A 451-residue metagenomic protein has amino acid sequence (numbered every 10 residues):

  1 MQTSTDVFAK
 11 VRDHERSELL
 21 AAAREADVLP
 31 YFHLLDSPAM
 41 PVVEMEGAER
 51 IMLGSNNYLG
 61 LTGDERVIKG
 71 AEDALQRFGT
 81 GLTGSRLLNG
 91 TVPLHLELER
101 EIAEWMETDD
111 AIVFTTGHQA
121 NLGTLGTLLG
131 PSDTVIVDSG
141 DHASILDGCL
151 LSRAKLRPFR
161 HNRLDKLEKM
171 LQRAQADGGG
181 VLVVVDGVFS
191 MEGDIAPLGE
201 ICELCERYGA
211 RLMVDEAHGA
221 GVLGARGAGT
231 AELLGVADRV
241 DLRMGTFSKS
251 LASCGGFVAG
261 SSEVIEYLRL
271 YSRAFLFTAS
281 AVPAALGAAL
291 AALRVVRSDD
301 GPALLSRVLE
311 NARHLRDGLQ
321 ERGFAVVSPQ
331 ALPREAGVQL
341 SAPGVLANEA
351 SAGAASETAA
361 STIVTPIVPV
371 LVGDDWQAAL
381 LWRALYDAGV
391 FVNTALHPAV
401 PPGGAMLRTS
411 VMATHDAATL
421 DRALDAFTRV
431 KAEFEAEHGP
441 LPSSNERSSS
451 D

Functional and structural regions predicted by a protein language model:
M1-E104, Q330-L332, A342, S448-D451: N-terminal glycine-rich, Lys/His-bearing helix-loop that initiates the first secondary-structure elements of many
K69-D73, R77, R100, E104 (+2 more regions): PLP-dependent enzyme catalytic core of the Aspartate aminotransferase-like
S85-R86, E99-G123: Short loop-beta-helix segment that forms the pyridoxal 5′-phosphate
T124-A143, N311: Conserved PLP-anchoring active-site segment centered on the Schiff-base-forming lysine
R157, H161-V214: Active-site phosphate-binding strand-loop segment of PLP-dependent enzymes
R226, E232-Y267, A288: Active-site PLP attachment segment
G287-A303, D317-R322: Amphipathic alpha-helix from the class-I
L304-R316, Q320-A388, G403-G404, V411-A413 (+2 more regions): Conserved PLP-binding catalytic core of the aspartate aminotransferase-like
